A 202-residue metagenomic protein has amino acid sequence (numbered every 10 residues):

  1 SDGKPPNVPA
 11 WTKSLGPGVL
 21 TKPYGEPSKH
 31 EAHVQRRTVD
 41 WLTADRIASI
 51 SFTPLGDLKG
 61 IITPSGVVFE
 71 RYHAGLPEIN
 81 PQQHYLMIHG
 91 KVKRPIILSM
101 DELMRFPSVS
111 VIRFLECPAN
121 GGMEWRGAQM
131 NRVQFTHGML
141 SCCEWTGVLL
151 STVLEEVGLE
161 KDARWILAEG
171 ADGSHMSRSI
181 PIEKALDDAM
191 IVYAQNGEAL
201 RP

Functional and structural regions predicted by a protein language model:
P5-P202: Structured, non-membrane catalytic/scaffold regions adjacent to prosthetic-group chemistry
